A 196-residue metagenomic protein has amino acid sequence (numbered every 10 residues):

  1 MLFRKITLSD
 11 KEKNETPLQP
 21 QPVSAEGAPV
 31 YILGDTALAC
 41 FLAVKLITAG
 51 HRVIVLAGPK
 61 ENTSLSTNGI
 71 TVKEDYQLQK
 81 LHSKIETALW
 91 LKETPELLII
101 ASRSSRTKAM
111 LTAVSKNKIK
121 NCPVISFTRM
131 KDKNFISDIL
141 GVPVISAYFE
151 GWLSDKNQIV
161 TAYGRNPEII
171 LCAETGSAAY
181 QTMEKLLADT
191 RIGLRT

Functional and structural regions predicted by a protein language model:
L2-S9, K13-L78, T182-M183: NAD(P)+-binding Rossmann beta1-loop-alpha1 motif at the extreme N-terminus of oxidoreductases
G27-A28, E96, N166-P167: Nucleotide donor/acceptor-binding cores
A28, H51, C122, V142-P143 (+1 more regions): A structural micro-motif
I47, D138, A188: Anion (oxyanion) recognition and catalysis
Q79-A162: Rossmann-like NAD(P)(H) cofactor-binding subdomain of soluble oxidoreductases
N117, G141, T161-T196: Internal alpha-helical scaffold of NAD(P)-dependent oxidoreductase catalytic cores
